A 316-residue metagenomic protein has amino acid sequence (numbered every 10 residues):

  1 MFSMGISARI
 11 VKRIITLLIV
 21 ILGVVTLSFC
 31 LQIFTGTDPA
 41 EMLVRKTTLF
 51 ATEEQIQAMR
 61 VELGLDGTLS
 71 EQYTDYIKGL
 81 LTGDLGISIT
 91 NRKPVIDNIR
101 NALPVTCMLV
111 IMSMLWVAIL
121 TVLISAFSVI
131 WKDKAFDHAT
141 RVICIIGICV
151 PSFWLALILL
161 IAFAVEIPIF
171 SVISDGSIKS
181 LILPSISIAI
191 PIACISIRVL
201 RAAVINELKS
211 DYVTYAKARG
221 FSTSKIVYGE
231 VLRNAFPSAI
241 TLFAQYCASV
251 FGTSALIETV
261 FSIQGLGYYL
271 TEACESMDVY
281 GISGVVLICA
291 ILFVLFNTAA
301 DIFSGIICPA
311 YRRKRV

Functional and structural regions predicted by a protein language model:
M1-S3, L65-V122: An internal, D/E-rich "acidic patch" concept
M1-S7, L200: Short, Lys/Arg-rich, polar N-terminal cytosolic tail immediately upstream of the first transmembrane signal-anchor
G5-R9, F29, I33, I89 (+2 more regions): Transmembrane-helix boundary motif in ABC transporter permease subunits
V11-L17: N-terminal signal-anchor/signal peptide hydrophobic helix marking the start of the first transmembrane segment
T16, V24, T48, W116-V117 (+5 more regions): Transmembrane alpha-helical core residues of multi-pass small-molecule transporters, especially secondary transporters
I21-E71, P168-L183: Hydrophobic alpha-helical transmembrane segments of membrane transport/permease proteins and related membrane-embedded
L27-T35, L63, K78, V142-S171 (+1 more regions): Membrane-water interface segments at the C-terminal ends of transmembrane alpha-helices in multi-pass inner-membrane
I99-A135, S152, G176-V316: Alpha-helical transmembrane segments of integral membrane proteins, especially multi-pass inner/plasma-membrane
